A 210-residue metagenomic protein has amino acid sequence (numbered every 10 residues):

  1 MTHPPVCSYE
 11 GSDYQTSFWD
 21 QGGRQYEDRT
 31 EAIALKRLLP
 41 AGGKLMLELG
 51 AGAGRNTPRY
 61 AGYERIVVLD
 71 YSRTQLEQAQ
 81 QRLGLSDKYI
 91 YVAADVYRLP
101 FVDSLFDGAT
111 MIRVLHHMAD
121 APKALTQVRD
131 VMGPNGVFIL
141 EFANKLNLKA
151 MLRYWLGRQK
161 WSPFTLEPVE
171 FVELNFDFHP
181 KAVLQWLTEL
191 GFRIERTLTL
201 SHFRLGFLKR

Functional and structural regions predicted by a protein language model:
M1-G42, R55, Q75, L208: Conserved class I S-adenosyl-L-methionine
G43-G52: Conserved class I S-adenosyl-L-methionine
G52-R98: Class I SAM-dependent methyltransferase SAM/SAH-binding core
T110: A conserved beta-strand element that flanks and buttresses the S-adenosyl-L-methionine
P122-V137: A short glycine-rich, Lys/Arg-flanked "PGG" loop and its adjoining helix->strand segment in the class I
I139-P163: Conserved class I S-adenosyl-L-methionine
W161-A182: Acceptor-substrate binding/catalytic loop of class I
Q185, F192-R210: Conserved catalytic loop of SAM-dependent methyltransferase domains
